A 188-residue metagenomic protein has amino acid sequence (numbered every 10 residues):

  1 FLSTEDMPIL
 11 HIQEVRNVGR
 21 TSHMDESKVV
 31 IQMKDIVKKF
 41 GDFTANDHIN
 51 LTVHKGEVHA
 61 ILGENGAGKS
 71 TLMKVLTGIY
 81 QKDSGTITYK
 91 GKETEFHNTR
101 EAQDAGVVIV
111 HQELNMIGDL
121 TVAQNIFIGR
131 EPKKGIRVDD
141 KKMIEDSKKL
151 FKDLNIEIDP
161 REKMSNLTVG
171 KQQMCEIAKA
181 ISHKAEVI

Functional and structural regions predicted by a protein language model:
F1-T4, D25: N-terminal acidic, proline/glycine-rich, low-complexity intrinsically disordered segments
S3-T4, I9-Q13, R20: Short, positively charged and aromatic/hydrophobic N-terminal segments
G19-I188: Glycine-rich phosphate-binding loops of nucleotide-dependent enzymes
